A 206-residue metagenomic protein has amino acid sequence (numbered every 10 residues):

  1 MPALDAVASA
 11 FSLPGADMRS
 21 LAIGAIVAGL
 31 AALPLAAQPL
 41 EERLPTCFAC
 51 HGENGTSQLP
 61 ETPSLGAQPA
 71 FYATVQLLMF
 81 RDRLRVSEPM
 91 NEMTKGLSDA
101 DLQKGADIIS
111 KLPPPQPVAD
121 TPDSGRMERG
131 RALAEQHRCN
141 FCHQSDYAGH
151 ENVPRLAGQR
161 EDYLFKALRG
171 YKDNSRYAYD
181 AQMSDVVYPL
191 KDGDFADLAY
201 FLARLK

Functional and structural regions predicted by a protein language model:
P14, M18-L21: Positively charged n-region of N-terminal signal peptides that target proteins for export
A22-A32: Bacterial N-terminal signal peptides
A36-N54, P117-V118, P122-S145, R160: Sequence/structural segment immediately N-terminal to covalent heme-attachment motifs in c-type and related
L40, G55-R85, N91-L97, R131 (+4 more regions): Gly/Gly-Pro-rich "capping" loops immediately C-terminal to redox-active cysteine motifs in periplasmic/lumenal
H51, R81, H143, K172 (+1 more regions): Protein kinase-like catalytic domain
K95-P117, D162, Y188-K206: C-terminal capping alpha-helices of c-type cytochrome domains
